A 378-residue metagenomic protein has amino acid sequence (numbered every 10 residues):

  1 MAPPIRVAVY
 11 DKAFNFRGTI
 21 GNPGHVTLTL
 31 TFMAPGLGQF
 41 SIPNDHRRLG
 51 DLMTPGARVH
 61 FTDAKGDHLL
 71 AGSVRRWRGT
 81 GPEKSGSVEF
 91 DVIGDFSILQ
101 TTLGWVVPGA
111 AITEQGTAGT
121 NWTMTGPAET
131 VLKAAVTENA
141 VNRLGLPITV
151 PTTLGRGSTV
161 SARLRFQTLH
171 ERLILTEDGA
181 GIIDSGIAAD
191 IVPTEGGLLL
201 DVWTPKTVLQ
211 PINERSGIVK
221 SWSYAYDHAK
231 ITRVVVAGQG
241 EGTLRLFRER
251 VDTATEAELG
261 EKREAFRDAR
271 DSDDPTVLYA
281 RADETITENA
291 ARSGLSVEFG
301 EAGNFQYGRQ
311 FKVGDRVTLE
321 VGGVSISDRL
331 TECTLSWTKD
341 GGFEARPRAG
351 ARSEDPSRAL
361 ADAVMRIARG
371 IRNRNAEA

Functional and structural regions predicted by a protein language model:
M1, E83, F90-V92, I231 (+2 more regions): Acidic, low-complexity/disordered segments
M1-T125: Beta-strand-rich assembly/attachment modules of structural machines
Y10, T62-A64, A237-Q239, T318-E320: A generic structural motif
L28-H46, S85-I98, V236, E288-G303 (+2 more regions): Oligomerization/assembly interface segments of phage tail-like spikes and tubes
R48-K65, I98-I112, P211-I218, Q310-D315 (+1 more regions): Extended Gly/Ser/Thr-rich low-complexity repeat segments, especially those forming or decorating extracellular
K84-S87, I93-D227, N375-A378: Charged- and aromatic-enriched interaction segments used to assemble and dock large macromolecular complexes
H170-L173, R233-V234, Y279, D283: Extracytoplasmic/secreted envelope proteins and their assembly/folding machinery, especially bacterial periplasmic
R267-E301: Internal helical hairpin/lid segments
